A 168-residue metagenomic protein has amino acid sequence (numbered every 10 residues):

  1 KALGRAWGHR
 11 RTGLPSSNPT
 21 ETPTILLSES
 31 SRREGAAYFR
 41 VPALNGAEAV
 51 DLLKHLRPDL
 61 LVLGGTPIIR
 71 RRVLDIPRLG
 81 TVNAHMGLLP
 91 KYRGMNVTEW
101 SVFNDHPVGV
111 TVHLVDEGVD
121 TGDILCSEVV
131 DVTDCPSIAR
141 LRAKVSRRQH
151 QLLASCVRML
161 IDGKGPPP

Functional and structural regions predicted by a protein language model:
K1-P168: One-carbon transfer enzymes
